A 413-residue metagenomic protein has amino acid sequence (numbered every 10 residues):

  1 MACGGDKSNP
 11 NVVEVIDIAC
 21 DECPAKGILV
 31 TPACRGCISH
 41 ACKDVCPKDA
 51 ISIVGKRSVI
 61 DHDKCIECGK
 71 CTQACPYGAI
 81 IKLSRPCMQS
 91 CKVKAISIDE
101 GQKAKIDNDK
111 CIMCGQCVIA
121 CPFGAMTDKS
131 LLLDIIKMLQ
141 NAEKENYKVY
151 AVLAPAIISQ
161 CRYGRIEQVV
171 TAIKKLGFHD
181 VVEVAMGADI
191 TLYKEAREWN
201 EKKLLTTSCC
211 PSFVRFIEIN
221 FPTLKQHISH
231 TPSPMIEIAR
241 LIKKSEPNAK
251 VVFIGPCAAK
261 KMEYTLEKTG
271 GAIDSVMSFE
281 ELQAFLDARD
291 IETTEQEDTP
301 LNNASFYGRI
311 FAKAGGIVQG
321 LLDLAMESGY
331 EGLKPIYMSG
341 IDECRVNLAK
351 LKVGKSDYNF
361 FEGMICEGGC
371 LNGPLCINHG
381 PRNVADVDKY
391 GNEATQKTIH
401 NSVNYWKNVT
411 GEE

Functional and structural regions predicted by a protein language model:
M1-A2, T127-E413: Iron-sulfur-associated redox domains of electron-transfer enzymes in respiratory and anaerobic energy metabolism
M1-A74, G78, S84-M88, G363-M364 (+1 more regions): Ferredoxin-type iron-sulfur electron-transfer modules and their immediate structural context
I18-P24, V30-A33, I51, C75-I80 (+4 more regions): Short, intrinsically disordered, charge-biased short linear motifs at domain edges
C23-L29, S52-R57, I98, Q116-A120 (+3 more regions): Gly-rich Lys/Arg/Thr-decorated short loops/hinges at beta-loop-alpha junctions or inter-strand turns that position
P24, I28, G36, H40 (+9 more regions): Short, amphipathic alpha-helical segments
R35, K64, I80, K110 (+3 more regions): Charged, low-complexity surface patches
S39-H62, K70-D107, I112, Q116-L131 (+1 more regions): Iron-sulfur cluster-binding cysteine motifs and their immediate structural context in ferredoxin-like electron-transfer
